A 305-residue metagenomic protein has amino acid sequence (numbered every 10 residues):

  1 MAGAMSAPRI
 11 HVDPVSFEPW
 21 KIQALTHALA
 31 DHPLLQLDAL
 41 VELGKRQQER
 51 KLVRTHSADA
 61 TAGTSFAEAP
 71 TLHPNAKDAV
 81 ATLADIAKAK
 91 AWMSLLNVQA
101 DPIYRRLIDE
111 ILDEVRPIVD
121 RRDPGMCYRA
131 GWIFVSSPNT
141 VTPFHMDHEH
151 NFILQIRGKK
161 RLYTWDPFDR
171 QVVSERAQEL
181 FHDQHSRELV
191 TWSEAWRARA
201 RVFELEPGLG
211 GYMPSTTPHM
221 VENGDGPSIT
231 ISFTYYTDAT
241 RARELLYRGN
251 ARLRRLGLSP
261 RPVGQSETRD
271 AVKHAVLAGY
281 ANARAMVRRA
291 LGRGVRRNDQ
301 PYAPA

Functional and structural regions predicted by a protein language model:
M1-K90, M286, A290-A305: N-terminal auxiliary "cap/dimerization" subdomain that precedes the catalytic jelly-roll/cupin core of mononuclear
A58-T61, F66-H73, V80, D85-C127: Internal glycine-rich, Lys/Arg-flanked active-site/core loops of soluble domains
Y128, V141-N151, A198-R199: A short beta-loop-beta micro-motif enriched in histidine and acidic residues
W132-M146, W165-D169: Conserved short histidine dyad/triad with adjacent acidic residue
Q155-Y212, T217-P218: Double-stranded beta-helix
E175, D225-R241: A short hydrophobic beta-strand segment most commonly corresponding to one strand of the jelly-roll/cupin
V202-E204, T237-A239, R243-A305: Conserved double-stranded beta-helix
E206, T217-I231: Ligand-binding loop in jelly-roll beta-barrel domains
